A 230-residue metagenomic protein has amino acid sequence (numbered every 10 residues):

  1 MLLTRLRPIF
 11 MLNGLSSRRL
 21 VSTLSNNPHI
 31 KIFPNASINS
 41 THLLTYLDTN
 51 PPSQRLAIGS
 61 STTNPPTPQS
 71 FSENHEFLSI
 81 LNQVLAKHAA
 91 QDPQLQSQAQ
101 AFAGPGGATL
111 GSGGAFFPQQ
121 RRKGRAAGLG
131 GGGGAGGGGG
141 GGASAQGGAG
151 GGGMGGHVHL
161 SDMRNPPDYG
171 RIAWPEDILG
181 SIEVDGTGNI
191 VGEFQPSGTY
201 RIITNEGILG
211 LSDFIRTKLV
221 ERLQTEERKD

Functional and structural regions predicted by a protein language model:
M1-L43: N-terminal mitochondrial targeting presequence
L3-R5, S16-S17, S53, Q119-K123: Intrinsically disordered, low-complexity sequence elements enriched in Ser/Thr/Gly/Pro
S25-P51, G148, G153, V158-I172: Amphipathic, interaction-prone secondary-structure segments
N26-N27, N35-I38, N74, T204 (+2 more regions): Short, structured coil/loop segments at alpha-helix boundaries
P34-G111: Compact, well-ordered interaction domains used in eukaryotic information-processing assemblies
L78-D230: Mature, matrix/stroma-exposed regions of nuclear-encoded mitochondrial and chloroplast proteins
